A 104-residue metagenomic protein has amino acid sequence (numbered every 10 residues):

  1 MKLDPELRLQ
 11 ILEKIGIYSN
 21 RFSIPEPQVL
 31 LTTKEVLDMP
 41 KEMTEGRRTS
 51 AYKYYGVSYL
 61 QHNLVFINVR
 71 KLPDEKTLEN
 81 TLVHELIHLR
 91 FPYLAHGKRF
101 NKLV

Functional and structural regions predicted by a protein language model:
M1-N80, L89-V104: Active-site-proximal or metal-binding-adjacent scaffold patches in catalytic folds
E85: Walker B catalytic acidic pair
